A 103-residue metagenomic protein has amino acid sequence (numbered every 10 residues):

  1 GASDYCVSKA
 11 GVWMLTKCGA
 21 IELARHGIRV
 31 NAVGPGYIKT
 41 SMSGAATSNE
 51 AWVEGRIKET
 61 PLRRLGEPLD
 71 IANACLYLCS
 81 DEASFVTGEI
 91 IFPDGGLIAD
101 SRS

Functional and structural regions predicted by a protein language model:
G1-D4, C18, M42: Conserved catalytic loop/helix region of short-chain dehydrogenase/reductase
S8, T16: Active-site helix of classical SDR
I21-E22, S84: Alpha-helical segment proximal to the catalytic Tyr-Lys
R29-P35, K39, C79, F92-D94: Conserved SDR Rossmann-fold cofactor-binding beta-strand/turn motif
G34-A45, A99: Short, flexible catalytic-loop segment of classical short-chain dehydrogenase/reductase
A45-T60: A short C-terminal helix-loop "cap" of Rossmann-like NAD(P)-dependent dehydrogenase/epimerase domains
T60-I71, E82: A conserved structural motif in NAD(P)-dependent oxidoreductases
L76, T87-S103: Short C-terminal tail/terminal secondary-structure segment of NAD(P)H-dependent dehydrogenase/reductase domains
